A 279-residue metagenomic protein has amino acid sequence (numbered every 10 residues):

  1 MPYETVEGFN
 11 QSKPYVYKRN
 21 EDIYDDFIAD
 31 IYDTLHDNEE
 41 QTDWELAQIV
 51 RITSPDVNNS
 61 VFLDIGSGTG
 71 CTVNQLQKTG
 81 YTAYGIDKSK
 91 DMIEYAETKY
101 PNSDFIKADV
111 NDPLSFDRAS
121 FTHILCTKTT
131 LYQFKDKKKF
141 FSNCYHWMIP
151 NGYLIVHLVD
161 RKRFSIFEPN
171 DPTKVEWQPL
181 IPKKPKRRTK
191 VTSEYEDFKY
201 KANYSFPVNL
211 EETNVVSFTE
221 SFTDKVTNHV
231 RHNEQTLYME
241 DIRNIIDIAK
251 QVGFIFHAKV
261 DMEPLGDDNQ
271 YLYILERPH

Functional and structural regions predicted by a protein language model:
P2-V57, C71: Conserved class I S-adenosyl-L-methionine
N59-G66: Conserved class I S-adenosyl-L-methionine
G70-D112: Class I SAM-dependent methyltransferase SAM/SAH-binding core
S115-H123: A short acidic, Gly/Pro-enriched loop at the edge of an enzyme's catalytic core that lines a small-molecule cofactor
T122-D136: A short SAM/SAH-binding and catalytic strip from SAM-dependent methyltransferases
K138-P150: A short glycine-rich, Lys/Arg-flanked "PGG" loop and its adjoining helix->strand segment in the class I
G152-L158: Conserved beta-strand signature within the Rossmann-like core of class I S-adenosyl-L-methionine
L158-N244: SAM-dependent methyltransferase
